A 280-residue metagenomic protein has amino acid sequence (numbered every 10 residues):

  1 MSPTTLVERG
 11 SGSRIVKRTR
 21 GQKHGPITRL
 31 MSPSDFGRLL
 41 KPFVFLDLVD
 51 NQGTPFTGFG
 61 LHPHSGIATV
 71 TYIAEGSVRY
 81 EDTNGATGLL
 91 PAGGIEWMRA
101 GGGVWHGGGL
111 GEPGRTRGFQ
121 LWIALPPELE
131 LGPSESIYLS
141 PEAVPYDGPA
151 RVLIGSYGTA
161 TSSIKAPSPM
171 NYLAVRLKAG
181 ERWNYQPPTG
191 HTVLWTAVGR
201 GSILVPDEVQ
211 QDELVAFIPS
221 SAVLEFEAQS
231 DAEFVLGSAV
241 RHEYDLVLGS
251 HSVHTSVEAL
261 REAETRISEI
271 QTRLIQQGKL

Functional and structural regions predicted by a protein language model:
M1-L280: Jelly-roll (double-stranded beta-helix
